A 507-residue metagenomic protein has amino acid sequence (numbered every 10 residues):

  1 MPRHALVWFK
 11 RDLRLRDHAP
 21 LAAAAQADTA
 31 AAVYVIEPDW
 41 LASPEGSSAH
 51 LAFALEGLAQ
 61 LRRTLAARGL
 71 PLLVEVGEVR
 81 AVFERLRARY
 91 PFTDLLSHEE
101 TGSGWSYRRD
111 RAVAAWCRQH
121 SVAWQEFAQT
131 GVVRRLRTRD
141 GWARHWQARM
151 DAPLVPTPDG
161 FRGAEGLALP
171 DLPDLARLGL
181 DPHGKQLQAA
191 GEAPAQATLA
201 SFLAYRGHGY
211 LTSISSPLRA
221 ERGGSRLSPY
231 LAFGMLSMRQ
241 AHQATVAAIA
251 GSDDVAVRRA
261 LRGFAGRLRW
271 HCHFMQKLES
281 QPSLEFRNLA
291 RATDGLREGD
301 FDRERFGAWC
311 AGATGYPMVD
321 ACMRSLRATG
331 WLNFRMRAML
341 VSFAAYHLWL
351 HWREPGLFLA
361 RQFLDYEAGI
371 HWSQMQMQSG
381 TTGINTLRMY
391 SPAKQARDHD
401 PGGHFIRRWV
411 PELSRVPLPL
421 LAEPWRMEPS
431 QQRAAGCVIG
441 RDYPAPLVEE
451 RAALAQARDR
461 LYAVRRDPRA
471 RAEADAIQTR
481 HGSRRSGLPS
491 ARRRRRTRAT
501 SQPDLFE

Functional and structural regions predicted by a protein language model:
M1-A265, M275, T382-E507: Active-site "lid/cap" and pocket-lining segments within catalytic core domains
R226-L418: Active-site-proximal binding-pocket segments
